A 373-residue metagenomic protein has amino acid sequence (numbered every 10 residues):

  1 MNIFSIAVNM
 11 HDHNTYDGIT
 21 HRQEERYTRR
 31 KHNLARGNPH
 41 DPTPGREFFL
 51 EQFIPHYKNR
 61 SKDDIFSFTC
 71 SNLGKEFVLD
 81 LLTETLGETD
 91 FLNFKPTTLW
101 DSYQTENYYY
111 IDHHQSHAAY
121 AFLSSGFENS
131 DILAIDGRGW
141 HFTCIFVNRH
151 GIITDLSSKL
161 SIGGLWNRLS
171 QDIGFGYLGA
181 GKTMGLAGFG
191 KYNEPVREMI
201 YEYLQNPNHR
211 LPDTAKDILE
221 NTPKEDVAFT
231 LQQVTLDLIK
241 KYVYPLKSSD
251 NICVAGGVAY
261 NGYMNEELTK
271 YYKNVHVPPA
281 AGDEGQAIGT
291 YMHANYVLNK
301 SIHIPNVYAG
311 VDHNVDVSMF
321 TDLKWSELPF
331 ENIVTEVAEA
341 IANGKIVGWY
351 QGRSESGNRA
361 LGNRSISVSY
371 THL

Functional and structural regions predicted by a protein language model:
M1-L373: Short acidic/glycine-rich loops and adjacent helix/strand connectors that line catalytic pockets where negatively
